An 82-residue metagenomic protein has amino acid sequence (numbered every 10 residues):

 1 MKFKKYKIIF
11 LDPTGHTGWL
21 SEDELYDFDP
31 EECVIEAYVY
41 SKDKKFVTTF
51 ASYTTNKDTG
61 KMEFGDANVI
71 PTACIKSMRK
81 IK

Functional and structural regions predicted by a protein language model:
K2-K82: Conserved RNA-binding domains used in RNP assembly and mRNA/RNA metabolism
